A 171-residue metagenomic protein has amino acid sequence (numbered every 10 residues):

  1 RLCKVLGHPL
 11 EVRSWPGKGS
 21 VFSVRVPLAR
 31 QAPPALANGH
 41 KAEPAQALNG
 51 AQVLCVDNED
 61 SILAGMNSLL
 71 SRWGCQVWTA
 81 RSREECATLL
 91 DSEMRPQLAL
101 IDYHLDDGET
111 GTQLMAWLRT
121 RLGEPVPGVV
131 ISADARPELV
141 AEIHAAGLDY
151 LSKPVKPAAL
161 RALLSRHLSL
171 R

Functional and structural regions predicted by a protein language model:
L2-C3: Detector for a conserved hydrophobic position within an alpha-helical segment of the HATPase_c
G7-R13: Glycine-rich ATP-binding loops of the HATPase_c
K18-S20: Glycine-rich GHKL/ HATPase_c ATP-binding element in histidine kinases
S23-C55, A141: Disordered, acidic interdomain junction associated with two-component signaling
G50-S61, M66-L70, A99: Conserved acidic segment of CheY-like receiver
M94-L105: Active-site beta3 strand of CheY-like receiver
T110-P125: Short amphipathic alpha-helix used as the core "switch/output" element in two-component signaling
V129-I131: Hydrophobic/aromatic residues positioned on beta-strands within the core alpha/beta folds
